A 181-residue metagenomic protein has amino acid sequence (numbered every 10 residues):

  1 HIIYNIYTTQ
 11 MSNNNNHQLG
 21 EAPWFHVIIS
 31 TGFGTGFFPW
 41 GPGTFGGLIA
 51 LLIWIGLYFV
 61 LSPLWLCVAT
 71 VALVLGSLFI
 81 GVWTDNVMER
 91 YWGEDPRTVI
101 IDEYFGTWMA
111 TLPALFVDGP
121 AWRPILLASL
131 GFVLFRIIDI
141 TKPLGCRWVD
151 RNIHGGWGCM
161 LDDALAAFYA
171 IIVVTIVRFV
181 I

Functional and structural regions predicted by a protein language model:
H1-Q10: N-terminal amphipathic/basic-hydrophobic helices that include classical n-h-c signal peptides and signal-anchor
M11-N14, R123-L127, G131: Active-site-proximal helix-loop elements at catalytic-domain edges
S12-L48, I80-T111, V133-F168: Interhelical loop and helix-boundary elements at the membrane-water interface of polytopic inner-membrane proteins
G47-T84: Selected alpha-helical membrane-embedding segments in polytopic membrane proteins
I55, L73-V82, S129-I140, V174: Alpha-helical transmembrane segments of multi-pass membrane proteins
I55-T70, T111-L127, T175-I181: Helix-coil boundary and interhelical linker segments in multi-pass alpha-helical membrane proteins
D163-F179: Final/C-terminal transmembrane alpha-helix of multipass membrane proteins
